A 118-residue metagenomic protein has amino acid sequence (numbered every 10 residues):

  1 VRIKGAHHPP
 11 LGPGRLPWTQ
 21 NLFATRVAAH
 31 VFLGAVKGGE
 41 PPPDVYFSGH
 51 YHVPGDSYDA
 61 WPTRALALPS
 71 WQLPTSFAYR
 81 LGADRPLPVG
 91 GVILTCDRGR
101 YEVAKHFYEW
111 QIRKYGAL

Functional and structural regions predicted by a protein language model:
R2, P9-A104: Conserved beta-sheet core of the metallophosphoesterase superfamily
H7-G12, Y108-I112: A short, sequence-level motif marking secondary-structure junctions
C96-L118: A short C-terminal boundary segment appended to hydrolase-like catalytic domains
